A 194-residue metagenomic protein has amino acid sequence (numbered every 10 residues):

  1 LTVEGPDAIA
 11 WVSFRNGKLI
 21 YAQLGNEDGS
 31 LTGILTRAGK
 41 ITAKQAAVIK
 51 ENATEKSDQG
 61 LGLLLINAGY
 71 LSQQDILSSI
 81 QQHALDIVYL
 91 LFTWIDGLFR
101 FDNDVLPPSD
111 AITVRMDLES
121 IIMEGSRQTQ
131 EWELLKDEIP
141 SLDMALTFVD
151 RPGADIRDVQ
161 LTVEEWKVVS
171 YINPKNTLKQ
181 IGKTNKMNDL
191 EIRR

Functional and structural regions predicted by a protein language model:
L1-R194: Acidic, Ser/Thr/Pro-enriched low-complexity segments and adjacent helix/loop capping patches that create flexible
